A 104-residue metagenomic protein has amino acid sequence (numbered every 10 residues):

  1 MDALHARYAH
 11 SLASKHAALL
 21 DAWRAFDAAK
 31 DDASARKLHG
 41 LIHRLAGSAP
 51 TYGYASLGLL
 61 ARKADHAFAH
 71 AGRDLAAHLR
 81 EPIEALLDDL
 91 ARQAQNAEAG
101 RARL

Functional and structural regions predicted by a protein language model:
M1-A22, R73-L104: Amphipathic, coiled-coil-like alpha-helical segments
D2-Y8, D27-A29, G47-Y52: A ubiquitous short alpha-helical element
A18-R36: Helix-loop segments that flank and shape redox-cofactor active sites
A25, R44-S48, D89: Amphipathic alpha-helical regulatory segments at dimerization interfaces that relay allosteric signals between sensory
D32-A71: Extended, amphipathic alpha-helices with heptad-repeat/coiled-coil or helix-bundle character that serve as
